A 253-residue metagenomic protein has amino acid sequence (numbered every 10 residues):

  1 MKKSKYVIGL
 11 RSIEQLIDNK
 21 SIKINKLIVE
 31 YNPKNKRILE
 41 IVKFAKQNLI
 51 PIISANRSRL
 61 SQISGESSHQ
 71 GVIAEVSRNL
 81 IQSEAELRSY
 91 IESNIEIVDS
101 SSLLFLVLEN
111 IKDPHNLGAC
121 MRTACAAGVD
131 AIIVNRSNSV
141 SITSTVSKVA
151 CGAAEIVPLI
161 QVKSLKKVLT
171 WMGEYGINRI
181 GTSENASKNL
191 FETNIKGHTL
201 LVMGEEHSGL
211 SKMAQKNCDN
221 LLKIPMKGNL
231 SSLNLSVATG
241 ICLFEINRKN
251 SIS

Functional and structural regions predicted by a protein language model:
M1-E96: N-terminal positively charged helical leader segments and presequences
R11, Q15, V29, P33 (+2 more regions): RNA substrate-binding interface of SAM-dependent RNA methyltransferases
E14, A126, T145-A153, K212-S253: Structured adenosyl-cofactor binding patch, chiefly the S-adenosyl-L-methionine
N32-P33, R57, S137-S139, E206-S208 (+1 more regions): Short, acidic/turn-prone active-site loops that include or flank metal/cofactor- and phosphate-binding residues
K43-F44, H69-I73, K148-A153, K196-L200: Short, hinge-like loop/turn segments at secondary-structure boundaries
P51-A55, I160, L222: General small-molecule cofactor/ligand-binding pocket signal
I180-N234: Active-site/ligand-binding-proximal alpha/beta "capping" segment
